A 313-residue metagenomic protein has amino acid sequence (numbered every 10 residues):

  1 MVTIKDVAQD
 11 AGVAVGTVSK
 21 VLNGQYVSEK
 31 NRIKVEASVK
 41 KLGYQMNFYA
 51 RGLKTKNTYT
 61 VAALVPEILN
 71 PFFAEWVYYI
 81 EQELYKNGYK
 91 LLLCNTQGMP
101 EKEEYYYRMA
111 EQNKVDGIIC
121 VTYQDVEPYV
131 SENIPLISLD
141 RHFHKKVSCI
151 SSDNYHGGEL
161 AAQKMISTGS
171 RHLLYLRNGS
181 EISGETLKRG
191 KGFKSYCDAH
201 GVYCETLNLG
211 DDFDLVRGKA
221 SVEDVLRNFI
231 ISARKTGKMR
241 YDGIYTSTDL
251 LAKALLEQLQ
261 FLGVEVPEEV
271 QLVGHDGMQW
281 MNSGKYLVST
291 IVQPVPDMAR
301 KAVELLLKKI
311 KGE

Functional and structural regions predicted by a protein language model:
M1-T58: N-terminal helix-turn-helix DNA-binding module of bacterial transcription factors
T3, Y59, A63-Q163, S167: Alpha-helical recognition/docking segments in bacterial nutrient-uptake and carbohydrate-utilization systems
V15-S19, L53-L69, H172-G179: Short beta-strand segments enriched in small/hydrophobic residues
P66-A74, L93-E101, I150-L160, L176-I230 (+3 more regions): Hinge/beta->alpha junction and helix N-cap segments in small-molecule ligand-binding domains
P100-K114, S221-R240: Short, well-structured alpha-helical segments in soluble
Y107, K114-V121, L174-R177, T236-T248 (+1 more regions): Periplasmic-binding protein-like
N228, S232-E313: Flexible loop/turn connectors
